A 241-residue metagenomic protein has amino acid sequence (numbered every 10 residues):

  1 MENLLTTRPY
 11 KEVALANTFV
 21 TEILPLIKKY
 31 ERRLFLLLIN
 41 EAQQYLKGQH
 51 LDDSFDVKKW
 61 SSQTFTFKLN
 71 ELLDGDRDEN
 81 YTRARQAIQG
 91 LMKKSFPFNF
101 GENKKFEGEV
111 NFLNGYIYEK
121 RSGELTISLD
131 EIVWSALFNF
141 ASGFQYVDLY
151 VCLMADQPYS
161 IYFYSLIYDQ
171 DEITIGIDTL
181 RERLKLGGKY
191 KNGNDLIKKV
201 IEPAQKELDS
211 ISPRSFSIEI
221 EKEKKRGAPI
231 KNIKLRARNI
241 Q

Functional and structural regions predicted by a protein language model:
M1-Q241: Charged, alpha-helix-forming regions
